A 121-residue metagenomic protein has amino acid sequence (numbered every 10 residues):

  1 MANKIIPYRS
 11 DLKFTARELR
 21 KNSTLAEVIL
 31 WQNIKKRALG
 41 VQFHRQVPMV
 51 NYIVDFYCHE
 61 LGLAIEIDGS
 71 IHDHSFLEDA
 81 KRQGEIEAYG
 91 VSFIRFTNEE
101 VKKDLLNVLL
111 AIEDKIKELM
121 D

Functional and structural regions predicted by a protein language model:
M1-L39, L119-D121: Solvent-exposed, charged helical/coil patches that constitute nucleic-acid or partner-interaction surfaces
L19, V41-P48: Metal-dependent nuclease catalytic cores that hydrolyze phosphodiester bonds in DNA/RNA, characterized by
I29, R45-K117: Basic, amphipathic alpha-helical patches used to engage nucleic acids or provide basic targeting signals, exemplified
K36-G40, L61-A64: Short, charged/polar surface micro-motifs in flexible loops or helix N-caps
